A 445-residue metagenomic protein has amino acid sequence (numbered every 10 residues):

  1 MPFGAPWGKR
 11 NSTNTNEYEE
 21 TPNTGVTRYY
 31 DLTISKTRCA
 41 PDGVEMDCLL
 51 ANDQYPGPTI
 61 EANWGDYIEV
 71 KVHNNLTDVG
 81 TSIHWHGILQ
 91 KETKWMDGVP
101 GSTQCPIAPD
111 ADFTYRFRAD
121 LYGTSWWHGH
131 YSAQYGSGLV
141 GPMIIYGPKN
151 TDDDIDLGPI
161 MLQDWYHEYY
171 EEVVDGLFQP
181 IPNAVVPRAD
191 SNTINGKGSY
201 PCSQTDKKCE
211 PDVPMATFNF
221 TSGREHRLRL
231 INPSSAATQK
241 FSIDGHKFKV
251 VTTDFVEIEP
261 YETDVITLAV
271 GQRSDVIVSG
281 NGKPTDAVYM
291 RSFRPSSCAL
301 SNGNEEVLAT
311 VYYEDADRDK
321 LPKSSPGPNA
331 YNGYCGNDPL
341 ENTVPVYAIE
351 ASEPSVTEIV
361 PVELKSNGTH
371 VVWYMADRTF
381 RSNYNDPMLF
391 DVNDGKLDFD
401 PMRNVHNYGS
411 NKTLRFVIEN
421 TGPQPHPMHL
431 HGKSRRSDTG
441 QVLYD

Functional and structural regions predicted by a protein language model:
M1-T21, L139-V173, Y261-T413, E419-P425: Extended terminal and domain-junction accessory segments
N14-A40, Y169-N192, G196, D377-S382: A eukaryote-biased signal for short, well-structured alpha-helical docking elements
T24-R28, G43-E45, T77, D154-D156 (+2 more regions): A short, polar/charged loop/turn motif at coil->beta-strand junctions and beta-hairpin connectors
R28-T151, A237-I266, D286-N302, G368-D445: Histidine- and aromatic-enriched segments that form or immediately flank copper-ligand environments
L49, P106, P201-S203, K208-E210 (+2 more regions): Sequence contexts marking disulfide-bonded cysteines in secreted/extracellular proteins
G158-E225, I231-S234, P339, K365: Acidic-aromatic/histidine active-site loop/patch
P201, K208-V213, T217-P284: A compositional/structural signature marking long, glycine- and acidic/polar-rich segments with frequent tryptophans
